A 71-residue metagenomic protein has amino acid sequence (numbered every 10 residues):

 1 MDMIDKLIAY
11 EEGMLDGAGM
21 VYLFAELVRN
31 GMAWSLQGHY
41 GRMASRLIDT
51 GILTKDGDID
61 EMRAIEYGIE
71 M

Functional and structural regions predicted by a protein language model:
M1-M71: Catalytic phosphate/metal-binding cores of nucleic-acid and nucleotide-processing enzymes, i.e., regions that mediate
